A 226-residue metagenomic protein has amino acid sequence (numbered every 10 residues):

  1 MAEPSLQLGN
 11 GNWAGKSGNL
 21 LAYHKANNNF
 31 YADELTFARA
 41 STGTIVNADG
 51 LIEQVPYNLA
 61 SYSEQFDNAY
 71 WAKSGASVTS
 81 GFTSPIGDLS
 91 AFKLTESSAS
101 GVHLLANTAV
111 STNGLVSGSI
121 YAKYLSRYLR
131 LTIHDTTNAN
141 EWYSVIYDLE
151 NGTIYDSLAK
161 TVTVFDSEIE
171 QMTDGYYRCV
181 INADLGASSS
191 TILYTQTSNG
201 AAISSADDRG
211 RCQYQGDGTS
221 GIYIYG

Functional and structural regions predicted by a protein language model:
A2-G226: Extracellular and organelle-lumenal recognition/adhesion modules and their flexible linkers in secreted
